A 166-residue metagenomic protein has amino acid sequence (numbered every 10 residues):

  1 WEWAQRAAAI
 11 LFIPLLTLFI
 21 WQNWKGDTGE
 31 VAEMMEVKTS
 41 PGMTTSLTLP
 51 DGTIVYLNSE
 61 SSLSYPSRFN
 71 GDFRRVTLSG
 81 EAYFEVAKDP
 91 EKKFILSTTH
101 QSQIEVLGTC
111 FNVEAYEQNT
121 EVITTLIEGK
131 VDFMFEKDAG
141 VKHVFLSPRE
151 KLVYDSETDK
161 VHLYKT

Functional and structural regions predicted by a protein language model:
W1-E30: Single-pass transmembrane signal-anchor helices and their membrane-water interface zones
E33-S156: Short, small/hydrophobic-biased targeting/export segments
E157-T166: Conserved alpha/beta core segments of nucleic-acid transaction machinery
